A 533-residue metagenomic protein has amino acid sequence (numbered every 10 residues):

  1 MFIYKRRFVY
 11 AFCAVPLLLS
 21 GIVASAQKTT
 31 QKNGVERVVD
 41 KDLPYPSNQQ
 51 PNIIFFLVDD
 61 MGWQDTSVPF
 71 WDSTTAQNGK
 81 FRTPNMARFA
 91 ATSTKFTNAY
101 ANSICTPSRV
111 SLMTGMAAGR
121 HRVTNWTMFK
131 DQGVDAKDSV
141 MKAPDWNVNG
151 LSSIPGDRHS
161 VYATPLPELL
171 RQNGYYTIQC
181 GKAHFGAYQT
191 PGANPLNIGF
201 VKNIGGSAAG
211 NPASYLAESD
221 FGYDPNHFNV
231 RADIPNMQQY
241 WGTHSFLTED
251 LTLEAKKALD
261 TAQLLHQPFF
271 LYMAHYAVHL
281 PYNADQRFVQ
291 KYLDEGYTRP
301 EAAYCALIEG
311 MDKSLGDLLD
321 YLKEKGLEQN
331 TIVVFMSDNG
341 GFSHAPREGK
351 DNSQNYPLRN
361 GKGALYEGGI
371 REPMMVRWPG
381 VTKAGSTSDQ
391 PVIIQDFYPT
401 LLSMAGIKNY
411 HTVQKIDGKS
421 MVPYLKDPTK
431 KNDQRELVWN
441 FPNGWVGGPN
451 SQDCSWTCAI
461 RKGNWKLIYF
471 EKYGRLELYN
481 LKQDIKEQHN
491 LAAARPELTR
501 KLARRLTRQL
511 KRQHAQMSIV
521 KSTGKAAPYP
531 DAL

Functional and structural regions predicted by a protein language model:
Q27-P51, V58, W63, K95 (+3 more regions): Long, internal low-complexity/basic segments
T29-Q31, R37, F55, W63-T164 (+5 more regions): Active-site segment of extracytoplasmic enzymes that catalyze sulfate/phosphate-ester chemistry
V35-V39, F246, D250-Q263, Q290-T331 (+1 more regions): A long, amphipathic alpha-helix that forms part of the scaffold/cap immediately adjacent to metal-dependent active
N48-Q49, Q77-T83, Y100-I104, D135 (+9 more regions): A short beta-strand-to-alpha-helix junction
I53, D59, K182, F270-M273 (+3 more regions): A short aromatic-rich beta-strand->coil structural motif
M128-Y176, A183-Q267, H275-A284, T298 (+1 more regions): Formylglycine-dependent
T190-G199, L280-A284, D320-V381, I393: Histidine-centered active-site microenvironments of extracellular/periplasmic hydrolases and transferases
K202, G210, G341-L365, T382-S386 (+3 more regions): C-terminal cap/loop subdomain of S1 sulfatases and analogous C-terminal strand-loop tails that border
